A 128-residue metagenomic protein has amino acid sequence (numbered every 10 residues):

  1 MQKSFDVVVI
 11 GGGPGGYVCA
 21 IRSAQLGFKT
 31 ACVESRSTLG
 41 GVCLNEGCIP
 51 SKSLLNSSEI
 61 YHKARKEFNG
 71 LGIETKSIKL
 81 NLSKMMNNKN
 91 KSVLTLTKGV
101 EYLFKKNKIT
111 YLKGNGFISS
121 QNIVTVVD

Functional and structural regions predicted by a protein language model:
M1-G13: Beta1/beta-strand and adjacent pyrophosphate-binding region of the FAD-binding site in flavoprotein oxidoreductases
Q2-F5, R22-F28, E34-D128: Glycine-rich flavin
I10, V33-E34: The conserved SAM/SAH-binding core of class I Rossmann-like methyltransferase domains, concentrating on the hydrophobic
G16-Y17: N-terminal Rossmann-fold NAD(P) dinucleotide-binding loop
